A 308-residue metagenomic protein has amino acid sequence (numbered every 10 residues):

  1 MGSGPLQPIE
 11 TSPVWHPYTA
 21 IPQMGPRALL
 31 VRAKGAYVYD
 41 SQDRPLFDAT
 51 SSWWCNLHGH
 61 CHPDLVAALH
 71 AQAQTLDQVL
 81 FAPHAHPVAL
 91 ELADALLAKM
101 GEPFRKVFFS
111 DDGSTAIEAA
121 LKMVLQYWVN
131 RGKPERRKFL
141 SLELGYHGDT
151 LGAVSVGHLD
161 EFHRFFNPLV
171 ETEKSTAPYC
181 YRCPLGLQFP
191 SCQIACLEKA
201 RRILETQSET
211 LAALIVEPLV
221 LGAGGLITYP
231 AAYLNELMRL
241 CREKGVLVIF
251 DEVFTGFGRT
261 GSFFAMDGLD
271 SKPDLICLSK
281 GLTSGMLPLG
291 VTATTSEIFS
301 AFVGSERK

Functional and structural regions predicted by a protein language model:
M1-K308: Conserved N-terminal phosphate-binding loop of PLP-dependent enzymes in the Aspartate aminotransferase
